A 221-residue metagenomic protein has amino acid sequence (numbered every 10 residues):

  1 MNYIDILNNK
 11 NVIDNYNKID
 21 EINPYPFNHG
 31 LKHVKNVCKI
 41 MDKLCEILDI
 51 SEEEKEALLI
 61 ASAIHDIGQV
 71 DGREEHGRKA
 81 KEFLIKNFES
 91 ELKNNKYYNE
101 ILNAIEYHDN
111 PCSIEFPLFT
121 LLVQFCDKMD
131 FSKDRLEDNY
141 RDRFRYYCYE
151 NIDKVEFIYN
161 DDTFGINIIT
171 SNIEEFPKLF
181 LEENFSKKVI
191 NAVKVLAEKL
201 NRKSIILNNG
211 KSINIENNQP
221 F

Functional and structural regions predicted by a protein language model:
M1-E75: Acidic/His-rich, divalent-metal-binding segments that scaffold phosphate/diphosphate chemistry
I4-K10, K96, F180, N184-K188: Alpha-helix boundary/N-cap detector
N9, D49, F88, N95-Y97 (+2 more regions): Short, flexible coil/linker elements and helix-boundary hinge sites characteristic of intrinsically disordered
P24, E46-I158: Divalent metal-dependent catalytic cores for phosphoryl transfer on phosphate-bearing substrates
D42, L102, K194: Short glycine-/small-residue-rich flexible loop motifs, especially phosphate/cofactor-binding loops
C45, S113, V193-A197: Structural signal for hydrophobic packing residues in well-ordered secondary-structure cores of soluble enzyme domains
D130-F221: Terminal helices and disordered tails flanking the catalytic cores of nucleotide-processing hydrolases
